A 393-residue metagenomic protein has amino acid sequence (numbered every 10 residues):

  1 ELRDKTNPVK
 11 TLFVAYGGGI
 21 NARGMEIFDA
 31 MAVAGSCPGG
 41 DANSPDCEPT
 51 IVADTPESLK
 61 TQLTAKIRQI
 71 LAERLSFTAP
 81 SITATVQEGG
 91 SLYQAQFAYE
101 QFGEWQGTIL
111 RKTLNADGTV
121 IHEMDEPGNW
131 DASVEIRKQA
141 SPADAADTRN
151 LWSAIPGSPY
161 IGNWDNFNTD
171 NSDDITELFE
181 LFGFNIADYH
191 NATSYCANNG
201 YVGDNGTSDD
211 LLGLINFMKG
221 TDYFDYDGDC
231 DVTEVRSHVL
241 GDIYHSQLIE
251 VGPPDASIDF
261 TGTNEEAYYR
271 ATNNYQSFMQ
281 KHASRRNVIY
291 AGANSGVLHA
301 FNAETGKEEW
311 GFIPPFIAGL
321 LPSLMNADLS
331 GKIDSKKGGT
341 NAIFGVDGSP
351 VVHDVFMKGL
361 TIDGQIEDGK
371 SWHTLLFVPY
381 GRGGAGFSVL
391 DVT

Functional and structural regions predicted by a protein language model:
E1-T393: A fold-level detector for beta-propeller and closely related beta-sheet-rich head/sensor domains
